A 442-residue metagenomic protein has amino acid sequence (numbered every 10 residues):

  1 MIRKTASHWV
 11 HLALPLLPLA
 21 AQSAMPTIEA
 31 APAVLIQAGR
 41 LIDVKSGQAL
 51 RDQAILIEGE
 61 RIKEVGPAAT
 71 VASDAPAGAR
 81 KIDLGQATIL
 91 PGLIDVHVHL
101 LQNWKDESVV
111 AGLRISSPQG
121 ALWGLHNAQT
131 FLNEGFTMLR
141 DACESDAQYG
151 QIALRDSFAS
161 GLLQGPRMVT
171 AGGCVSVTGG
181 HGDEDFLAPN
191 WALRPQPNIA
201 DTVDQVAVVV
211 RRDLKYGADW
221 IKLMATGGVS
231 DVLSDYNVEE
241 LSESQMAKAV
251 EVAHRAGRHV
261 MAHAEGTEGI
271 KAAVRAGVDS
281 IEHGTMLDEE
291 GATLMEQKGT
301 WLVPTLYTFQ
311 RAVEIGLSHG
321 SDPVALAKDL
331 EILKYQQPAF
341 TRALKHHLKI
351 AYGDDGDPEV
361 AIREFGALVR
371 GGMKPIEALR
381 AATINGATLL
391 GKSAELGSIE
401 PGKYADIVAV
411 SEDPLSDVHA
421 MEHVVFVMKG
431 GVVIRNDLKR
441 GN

Functional and structural regions predicted by a protein language model:
M25-P26, L41-A54, P67-V71, K374-R380 (+1 more regions): Acidic, glycine-enriched loop/beta-strand segments at the rims of small-molecule binding/catalytic pockets
I28, P32, L41, S46-L90 (+1 more regions): Histidine-rich, glycine-flanked metal-binding segment
A87-L162, T178, S244, E268 (+1 more regions): Metal-associated gating/positioning segment near the N- to mid-region
L100-G120, T178-R194, V229-E243, K298-K334: Active-site gating loops and adjacent loop-to-helix segments of metal-dependent hydrolytic enzymes
K105, Q151, G180, D231-L233 (+6 more regions): Histidine/acidic-residue-rich catalytic or RNA/ligand-binding cores of hydrolases and nuclease-related proteins
G112, R255, H259, P323-V324 (+1 more regions): His/Asp/Glu-enriched, well-ordered alpha-helical/loop segment that forms or immediately abuts the divalent-metal
L125-Y149, Q164-G173, A218-D231, H259 (+3 more regions): Divalent metal-dependent hydrolysis catalytic cores, especially in the metallo-beta-lactamase
D156-C174, N237-A262, V303-P304: Alpha-helix-loop-beta-strand connector modules within alpha/beta enzyme cores
